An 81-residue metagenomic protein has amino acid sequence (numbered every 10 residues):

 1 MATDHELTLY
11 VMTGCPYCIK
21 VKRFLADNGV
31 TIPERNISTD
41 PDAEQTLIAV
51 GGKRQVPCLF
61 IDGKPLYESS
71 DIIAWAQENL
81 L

Functional and structural regions predicted by a protein language model:
M1-V30: Local sequence-structure signature of Cys/Sec-based thiol-disulfide redox active-site neighborhoods
A2-T3, Q45-I48: Short secondary-structure transition/capping segments
P16-Y17, D42, Y67: Short alpha-helical
V30-A43: Thiol-based oxidoreductase modules, predominantly thioredoxin-like and allied folds used for disulfide exchange
I48-Q55: Thiol/disulfide oxidoreductase modules built on the thioredoxin-like
P57-P65: A short, hydrophobic beta-strand/beta-hairpin element that forms part of a small beta-sheet core
S69-I72: Polytopic alpha-helical membrane proteins, predominantly small-molecule transporters/carriers
A76: Hydrophobic "lid"/C-terminal helical patch of Rossmann-like NAD(P)-dependent dehydrogenase/epimerase domains
